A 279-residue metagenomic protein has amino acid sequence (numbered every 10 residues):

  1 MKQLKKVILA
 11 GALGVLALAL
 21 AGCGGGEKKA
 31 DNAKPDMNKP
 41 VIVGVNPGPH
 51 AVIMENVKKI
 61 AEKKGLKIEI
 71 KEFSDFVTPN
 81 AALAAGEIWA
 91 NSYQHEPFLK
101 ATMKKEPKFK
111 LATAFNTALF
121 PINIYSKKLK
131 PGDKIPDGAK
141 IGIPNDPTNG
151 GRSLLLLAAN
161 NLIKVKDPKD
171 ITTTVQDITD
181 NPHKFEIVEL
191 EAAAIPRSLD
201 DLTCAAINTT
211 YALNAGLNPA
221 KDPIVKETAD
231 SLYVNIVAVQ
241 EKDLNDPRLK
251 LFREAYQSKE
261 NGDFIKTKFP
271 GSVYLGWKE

Functional and structural regions predicted by a protein language model:
L18-G22: C-terminal motif of bacterial Sec signal peptides marking the signal peptidase cleavage site
P35-G48, L66-E72, K140-I141: Short, well-ordered beta-strand elements
P47-K71, T78: Short, polar/charged alpha-helical segment
I70-A81, K169-R197: Short helix-initiation/N-cap motifs at beta->coil->alpha
A101-A114, K127-K130, D201, A206 (+1 more regions): Ligand-binding "clamshell"
L111-I163, G262: A conserved helix-loop-strand patch within extracytoplasmic ligand-binding domains of the periplasmic binding
P121-G132, V234-D246: A bilobed periplasmic-binding-protein/Venus flytrap-type ligand-binding module shared by bacterial periplasmic
N149-A158, Y256-W277: Periplasmic-binding protein-like
